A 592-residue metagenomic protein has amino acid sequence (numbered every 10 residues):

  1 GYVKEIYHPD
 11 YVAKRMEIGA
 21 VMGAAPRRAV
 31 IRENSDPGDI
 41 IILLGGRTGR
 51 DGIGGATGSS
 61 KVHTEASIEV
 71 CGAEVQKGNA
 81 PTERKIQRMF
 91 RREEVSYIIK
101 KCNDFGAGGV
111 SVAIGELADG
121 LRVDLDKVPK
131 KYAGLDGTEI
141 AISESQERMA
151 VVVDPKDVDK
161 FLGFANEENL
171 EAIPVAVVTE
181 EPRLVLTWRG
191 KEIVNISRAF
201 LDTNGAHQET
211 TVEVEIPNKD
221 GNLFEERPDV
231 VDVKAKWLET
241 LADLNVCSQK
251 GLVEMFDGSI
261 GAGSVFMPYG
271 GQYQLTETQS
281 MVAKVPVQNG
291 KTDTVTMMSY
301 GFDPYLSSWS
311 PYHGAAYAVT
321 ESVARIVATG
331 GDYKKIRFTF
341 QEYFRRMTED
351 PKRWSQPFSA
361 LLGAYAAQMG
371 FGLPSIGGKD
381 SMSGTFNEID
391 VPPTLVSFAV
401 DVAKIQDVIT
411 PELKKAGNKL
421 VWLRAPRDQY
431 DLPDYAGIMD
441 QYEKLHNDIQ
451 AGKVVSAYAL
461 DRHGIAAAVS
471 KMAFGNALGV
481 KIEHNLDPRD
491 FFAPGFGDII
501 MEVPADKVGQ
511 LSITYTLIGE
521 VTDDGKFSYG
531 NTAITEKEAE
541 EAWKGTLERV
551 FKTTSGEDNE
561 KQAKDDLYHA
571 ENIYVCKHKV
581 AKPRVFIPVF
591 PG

Functional and structural regions predicted by a protein language model:
G1-G592: Glycine/proline-enriched, intrinsically flexible loops and inter-domain linkers
